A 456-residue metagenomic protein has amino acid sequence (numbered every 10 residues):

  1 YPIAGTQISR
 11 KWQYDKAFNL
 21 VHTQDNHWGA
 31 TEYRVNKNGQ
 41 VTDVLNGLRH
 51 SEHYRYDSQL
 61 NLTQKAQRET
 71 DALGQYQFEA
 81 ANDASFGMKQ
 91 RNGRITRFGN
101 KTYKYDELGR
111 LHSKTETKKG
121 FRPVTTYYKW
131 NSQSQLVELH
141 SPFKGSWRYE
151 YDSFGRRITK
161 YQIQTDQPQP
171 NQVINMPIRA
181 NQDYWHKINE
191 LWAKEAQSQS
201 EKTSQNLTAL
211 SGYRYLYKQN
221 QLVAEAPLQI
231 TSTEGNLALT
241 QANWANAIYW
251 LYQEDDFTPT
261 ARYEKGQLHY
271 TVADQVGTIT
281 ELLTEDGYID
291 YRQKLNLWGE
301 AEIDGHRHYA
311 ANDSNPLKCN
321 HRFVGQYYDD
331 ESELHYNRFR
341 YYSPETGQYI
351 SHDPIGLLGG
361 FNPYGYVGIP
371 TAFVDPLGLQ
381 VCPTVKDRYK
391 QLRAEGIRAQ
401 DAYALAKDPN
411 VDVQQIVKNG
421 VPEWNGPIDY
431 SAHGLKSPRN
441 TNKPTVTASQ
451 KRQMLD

Functional and structural regions predicted by a protein language model:
Y1-T6, W12, K16, V21-W28 (+12 more regions): Beta-turn initiation residues at beta-strand->coil junctions
T6-I8, H27-G29, L48-H50, N82-D83 (+11 more regions): Short, small/polar residue-rich loop motifs at catalytic or cofactor-binding pockets
R10, D71, Y76-M88, R262-R338 (+1 more regions): A motif-centric feature for acidic-aromatic and gly/ser/thr-rich catalytic loops and repeats
W12, Y33, Y54, F86-G87 (+12 more regions): A residue-level detector for well-ordered beta-strand positions
N19, Q40, Q59-N61, R94 (+6 more regions): Generic structural signal for coil-to-beta-strand starts
W28-G39, E107-E150, L334: Surface-exposed extracellular loop regions of Gram-negative outer-membrane beta-barrel proteins
K65, K160, D166, E281-L282 (+4 more regions): Short, low-complexity export/processing leader segments characterized by acidic and small residues
C382-D456: Catalytic toxin/effector domains delivered as secreted proteins or via bacterial secretion systems
